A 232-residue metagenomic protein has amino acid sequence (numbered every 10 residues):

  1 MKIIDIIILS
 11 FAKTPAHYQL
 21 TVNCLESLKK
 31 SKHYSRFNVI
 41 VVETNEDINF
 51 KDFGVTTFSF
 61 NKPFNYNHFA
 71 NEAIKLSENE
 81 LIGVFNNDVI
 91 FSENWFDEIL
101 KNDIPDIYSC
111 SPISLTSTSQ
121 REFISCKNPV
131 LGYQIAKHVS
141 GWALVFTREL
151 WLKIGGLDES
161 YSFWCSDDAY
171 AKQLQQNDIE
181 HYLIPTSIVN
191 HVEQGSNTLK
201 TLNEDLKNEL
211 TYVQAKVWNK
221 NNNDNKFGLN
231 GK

Functional and structural regions predicted by a protein language model:
N23-R36: Short, acidic, metal-binding catalytic loop of nucleotide-sugar glycosyltransferases
L25, N71, N79, E93-N102: Short alpha-helix within the catalytic core of nucleotide-sugar-dependent glycosyltransferases
S35, Y108-C110, S117-I135, V145 (+2 more regions): C-terminal, non-catalytic tails of nucleotide-sugar-dependent glycosyltransferases
R36-E46, F58-F60: Short beta-strand/loop segment that forms part of the nucleotide-sugar
F60-S77: Glycine-rich, basic loop-to-helix element that forms the pyrophosphate-binding segment of sugar-nucleotide handling
E80-I90: Short beta-strand-to-loop acidic/aromatic patch adjacent to the donor-nucleotide binding site
I90-I124: Conserved donor NDP-sugar-binding/catalytic core segment of glycosyltransferases
L144-F146, L150-I154, S160-S187: A short, conserved alpha-helix in the catalytic core of glycosyltransferases
